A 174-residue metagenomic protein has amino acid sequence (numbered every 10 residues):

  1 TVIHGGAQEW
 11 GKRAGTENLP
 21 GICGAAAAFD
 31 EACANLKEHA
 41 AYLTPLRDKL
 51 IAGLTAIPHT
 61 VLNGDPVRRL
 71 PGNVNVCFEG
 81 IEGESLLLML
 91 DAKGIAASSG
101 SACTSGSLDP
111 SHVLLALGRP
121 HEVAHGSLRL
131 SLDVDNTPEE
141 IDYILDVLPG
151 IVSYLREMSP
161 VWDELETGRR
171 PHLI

Functional and structural regions predicted by a protein language model:
T1, L62-G64, A97-S99: General beta-strand structural signal in soluble alpha/beta enzymes
T1-A40: Conserved core segment of the aminotransferase class I/II
G5-Q8, N18, F29, L50 (+3 more regions): Glycine-rich beta-alpha junction loops
L19-D30, I51, L87, D91 (+3 more regions): Predominant activation on well-ordered alpha-helical scaffold segments within soluble catalytic domains
F29-L36, L54, P58, G94 (+2 more regions): Structural signal for hydrophobic packing residues in well-ordered secondary-structure cores of soluble enzyme domains
C33-L86: Conserved PLP-dependent catalytic core of the aminotransferase class-I/II
V74-R129: Conserved C-terminal alpha-helix-loop-beta "cap" of PLP-dependent enzymes that closes/shapes the active-site mouth
D109-I174: PLP-dependent enzyme catalytic core of the Aspartate aminotransferase-like
